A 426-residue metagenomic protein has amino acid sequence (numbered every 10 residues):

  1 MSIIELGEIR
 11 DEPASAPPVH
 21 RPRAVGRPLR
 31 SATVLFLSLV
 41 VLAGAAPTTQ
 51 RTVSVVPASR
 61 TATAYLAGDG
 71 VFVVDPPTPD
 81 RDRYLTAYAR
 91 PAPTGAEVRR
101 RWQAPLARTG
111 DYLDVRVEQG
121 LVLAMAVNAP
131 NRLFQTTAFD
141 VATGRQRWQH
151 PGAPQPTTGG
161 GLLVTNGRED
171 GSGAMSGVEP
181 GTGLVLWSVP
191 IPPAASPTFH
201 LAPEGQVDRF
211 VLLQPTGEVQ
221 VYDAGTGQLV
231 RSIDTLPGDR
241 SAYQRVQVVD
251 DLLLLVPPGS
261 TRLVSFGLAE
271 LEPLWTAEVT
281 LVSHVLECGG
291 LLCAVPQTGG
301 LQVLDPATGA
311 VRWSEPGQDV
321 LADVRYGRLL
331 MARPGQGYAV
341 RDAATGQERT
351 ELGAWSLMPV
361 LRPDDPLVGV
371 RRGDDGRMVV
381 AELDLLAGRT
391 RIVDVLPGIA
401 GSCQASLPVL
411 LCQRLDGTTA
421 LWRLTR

Functional and structural regions predicted by a protein language model:
M1-R426: Secretory-pathway ectodomains
